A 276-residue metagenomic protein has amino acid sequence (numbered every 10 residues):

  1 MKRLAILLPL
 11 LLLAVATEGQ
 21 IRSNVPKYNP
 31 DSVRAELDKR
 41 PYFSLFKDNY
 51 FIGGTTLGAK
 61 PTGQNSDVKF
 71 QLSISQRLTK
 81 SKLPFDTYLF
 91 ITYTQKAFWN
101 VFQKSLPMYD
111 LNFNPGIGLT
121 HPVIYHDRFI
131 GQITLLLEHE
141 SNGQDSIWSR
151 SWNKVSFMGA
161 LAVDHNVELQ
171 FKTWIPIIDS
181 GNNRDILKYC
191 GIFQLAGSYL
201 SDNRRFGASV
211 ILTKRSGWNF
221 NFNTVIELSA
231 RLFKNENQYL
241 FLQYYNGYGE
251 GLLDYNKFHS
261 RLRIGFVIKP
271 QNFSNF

Functional and structural regions predicted by a protein language model:
M1-R34, F273-F276: Cleavable N-terminal export/targeting peptides
Q20-K80, I117, K269-Q271: Short glycine/proline- and aromatic-enriched beta-strand/turn motifs that initiate or cap beta-hairpins
R22-K27, L37-K39, N223-F276: Predominantly the C-terminal beta-signal and adjacent terminal strand-loop region of outer-membrane beta-barrel
L45-K47, F51-G54, K80-D202, V210-K214 (+3 more regions): Outer-membrane pore/translocation modules
D67, Q71-S73, N114-G116, S156 (+3 more regions): Membrane-embedded beta-strand positions in outer-membrane beta-barrel channels/transporters
